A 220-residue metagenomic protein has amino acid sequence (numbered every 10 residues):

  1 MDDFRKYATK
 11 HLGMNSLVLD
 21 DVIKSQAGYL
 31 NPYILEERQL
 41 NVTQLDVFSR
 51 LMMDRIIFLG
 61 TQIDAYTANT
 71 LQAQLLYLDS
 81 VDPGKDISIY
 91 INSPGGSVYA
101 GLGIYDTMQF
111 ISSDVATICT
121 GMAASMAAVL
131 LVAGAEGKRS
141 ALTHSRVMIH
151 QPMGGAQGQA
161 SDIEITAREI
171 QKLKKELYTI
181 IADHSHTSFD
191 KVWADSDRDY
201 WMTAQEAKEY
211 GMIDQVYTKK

Functional and structural regions predicted by a protein language model:
M1-K220: Terminal-region recognition feature
